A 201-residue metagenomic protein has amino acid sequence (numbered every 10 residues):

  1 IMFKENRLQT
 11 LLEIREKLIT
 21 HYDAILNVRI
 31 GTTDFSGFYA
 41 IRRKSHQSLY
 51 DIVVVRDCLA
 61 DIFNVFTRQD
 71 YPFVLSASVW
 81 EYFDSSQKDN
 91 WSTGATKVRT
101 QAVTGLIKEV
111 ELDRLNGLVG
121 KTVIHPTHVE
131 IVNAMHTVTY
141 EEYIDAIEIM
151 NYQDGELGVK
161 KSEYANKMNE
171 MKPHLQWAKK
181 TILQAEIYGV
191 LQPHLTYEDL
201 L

Functional and structural regions predicted by a protein language model:
I1-L201: Expand to "…catalyze enediolate/carbanion chemistry for C-C bond making/breaking, isomerization, decarboxylation
